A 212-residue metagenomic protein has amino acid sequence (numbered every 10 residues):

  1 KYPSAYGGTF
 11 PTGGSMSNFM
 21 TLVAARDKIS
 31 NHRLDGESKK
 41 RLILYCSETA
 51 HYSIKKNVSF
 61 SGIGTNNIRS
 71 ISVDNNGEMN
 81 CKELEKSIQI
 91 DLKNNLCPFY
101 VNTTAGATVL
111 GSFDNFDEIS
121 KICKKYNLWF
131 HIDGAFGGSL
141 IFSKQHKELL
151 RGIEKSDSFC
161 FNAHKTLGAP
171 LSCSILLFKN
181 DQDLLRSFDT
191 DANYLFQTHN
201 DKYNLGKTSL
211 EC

Functional and structural regions predicted by a protein language model:
K1-V23, R69-S72: Short loop-beta-helix segment that forms the pyridoxal 5′-phosphate
S15, S30, L34-T103, L110-F113 (+2 more regions): PLP-dependent aminotransferase-class I/II
M20-V23, K55-S59, G111-N115, L140-Q145 (+2 more regions): Short acidic, glycine/serine/threonine-rich loops at helix termini
A50, A107, F136-G138, K165: Active-site-proximal loop/turn and secondary-structure-junction residues that shape catalytic pockets, frequently
A107, R151-C212: Active-site C-terminal subdomain of aminotransferase-like
S112-K144: Catalytic PLP-binding core of fold-type I/II PLP enzymes
G137, F142-S158: Acidic/histidine-rich catalytic neighborhood
